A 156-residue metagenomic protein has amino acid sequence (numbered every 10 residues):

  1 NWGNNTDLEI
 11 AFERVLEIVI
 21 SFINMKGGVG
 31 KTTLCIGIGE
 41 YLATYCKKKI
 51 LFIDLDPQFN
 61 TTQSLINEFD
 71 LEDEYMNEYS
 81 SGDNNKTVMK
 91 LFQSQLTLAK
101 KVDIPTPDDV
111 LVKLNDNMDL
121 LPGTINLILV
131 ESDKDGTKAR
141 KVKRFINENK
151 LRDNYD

Functional and structural regions predicted by a protein language model:
N1-D156: P-loop NTP-binding core
